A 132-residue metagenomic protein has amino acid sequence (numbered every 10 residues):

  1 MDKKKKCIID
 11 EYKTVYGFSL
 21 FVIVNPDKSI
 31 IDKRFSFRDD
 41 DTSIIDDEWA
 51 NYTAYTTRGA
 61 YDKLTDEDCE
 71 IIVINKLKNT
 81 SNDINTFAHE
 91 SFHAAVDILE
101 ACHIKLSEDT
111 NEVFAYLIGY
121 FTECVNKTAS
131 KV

Functional and structural regions predicted by a protein language model:
M1-T57: Non-catalytic terminal regions of proteins
F35-S81, A94-I98: Active-site scaffold of zinc-dependent metalloenzymes
K78, N82, L106-D109: Short, solvent-exposed segments of well-ordered alpha helices
N82-S91: Short alpha-helical catalytic segment bearing the HExxH-like zincin motif of zinc-dependent metalloproteases
S91-E108: Catalytic Zn2+-binding segment of zinc metalloproteases
K105-V132: Post-HExxH zinc-binding segment in Zn-dependent metallohydrolases
